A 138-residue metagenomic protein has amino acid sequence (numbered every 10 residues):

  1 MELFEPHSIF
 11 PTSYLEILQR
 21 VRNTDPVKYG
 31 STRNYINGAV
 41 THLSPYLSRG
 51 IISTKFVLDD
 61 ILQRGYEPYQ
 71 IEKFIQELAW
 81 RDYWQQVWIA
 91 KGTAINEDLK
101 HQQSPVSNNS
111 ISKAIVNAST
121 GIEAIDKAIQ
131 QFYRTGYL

Functional and structural regions predicted by a protein language model:
M1-Q86, K91-L99, V106: Glycine/tryptophan-enriched, flexible segments
A90-L138: A contiguous catalytic/ligand-binding core that recognizes phosphate-bearing ligands
